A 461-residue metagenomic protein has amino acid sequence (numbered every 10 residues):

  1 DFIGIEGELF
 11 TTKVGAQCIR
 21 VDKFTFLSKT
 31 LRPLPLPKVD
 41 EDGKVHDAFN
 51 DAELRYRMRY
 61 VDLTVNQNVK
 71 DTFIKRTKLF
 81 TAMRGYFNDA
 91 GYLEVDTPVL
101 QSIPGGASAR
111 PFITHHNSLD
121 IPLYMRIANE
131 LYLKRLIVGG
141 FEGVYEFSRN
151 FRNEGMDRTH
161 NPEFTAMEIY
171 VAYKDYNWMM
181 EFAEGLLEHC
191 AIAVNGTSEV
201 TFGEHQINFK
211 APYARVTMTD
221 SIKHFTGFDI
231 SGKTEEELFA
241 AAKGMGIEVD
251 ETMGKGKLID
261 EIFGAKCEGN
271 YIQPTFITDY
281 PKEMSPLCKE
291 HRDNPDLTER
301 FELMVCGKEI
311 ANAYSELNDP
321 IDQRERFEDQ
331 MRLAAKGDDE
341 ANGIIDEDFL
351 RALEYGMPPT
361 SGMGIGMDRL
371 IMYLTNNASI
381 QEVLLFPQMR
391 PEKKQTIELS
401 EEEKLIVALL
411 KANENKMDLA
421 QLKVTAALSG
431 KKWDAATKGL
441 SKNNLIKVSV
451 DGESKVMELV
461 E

Functional and structural regions predicted by a protein language model:
D1-T396: Class II aminoacyl-tRNA synthetase catalytic cores and aaRS-like
A16, K416, S454-V456: A generic structural signal for beta-strand entry/edge sites
G85, A240, A408, K438-G439: Surface-exposed charge patches
G106-A107, K442, L459-V460: Short Asp/Glu-rich motifs
T396-E403, V450-E461: Short, cationic-aromatic polyanion-contact patches
E398-A426, A435: Short amphipathic alpha-helical interface segments
L428-K442: Short amphipathic alpha-helical interaction segments
S441-D451: A short, conserved structural fragment
